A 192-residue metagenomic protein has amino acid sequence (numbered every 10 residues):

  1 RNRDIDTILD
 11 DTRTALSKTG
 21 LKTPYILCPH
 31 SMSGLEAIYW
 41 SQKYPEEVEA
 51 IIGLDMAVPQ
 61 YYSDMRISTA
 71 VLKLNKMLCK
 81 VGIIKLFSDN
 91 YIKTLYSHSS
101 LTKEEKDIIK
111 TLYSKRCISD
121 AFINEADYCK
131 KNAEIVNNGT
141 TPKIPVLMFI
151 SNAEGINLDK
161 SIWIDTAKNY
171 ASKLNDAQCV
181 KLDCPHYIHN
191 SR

Functional and structural regions predicted by a protein language model:
R1, E36, V58, P185-I188: Alpha/beta-hydrolase active-site loop signature
R1-C28: Active-site loop/oxyanion-hole signature of alpha/beta-hydrolase fold enzymes
Y25-I26, E49-I52: Residue in the alpha/beta-hydrolase core beta-strand immediately N-terminal to the catalytic nucleophile
P29-S33, A37: Gly/Ala-rich beta-loop-alpha elbow adjacent to hydrolase catalytic centers
W40-Y44: Aromatic pocket-lining residues of Rossmann-like dinucleotide-binding sites
I52-K80: Flexible "cap/lid" loop of the alpha/beta hydrolase fold
T102-N175, V180: Conserved serine/cysteine hydrolase catalytic core
C179-R192: Catalytic histidine-centered segment of alpha/beta-hydrolase-like enzymes
